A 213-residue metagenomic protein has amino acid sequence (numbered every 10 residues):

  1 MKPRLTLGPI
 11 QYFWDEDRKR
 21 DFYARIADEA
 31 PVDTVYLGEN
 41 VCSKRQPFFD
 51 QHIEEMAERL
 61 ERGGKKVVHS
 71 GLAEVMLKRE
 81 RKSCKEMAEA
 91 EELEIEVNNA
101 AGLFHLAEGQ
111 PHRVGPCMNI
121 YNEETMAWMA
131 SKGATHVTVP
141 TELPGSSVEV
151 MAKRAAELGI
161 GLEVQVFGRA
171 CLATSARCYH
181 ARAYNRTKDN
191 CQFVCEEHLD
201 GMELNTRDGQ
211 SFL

Functional and structural regions predicted by a protein language model:
M1-N119, E124, E142-L213: Active-site pocket-lining/capping segments in soluble small-molecule metabolic enzymes
A134: Residues lining hydrophobic/aromatic ligand-binding pockets adjacent to catalytic sites
T138: Acidic, contiguous internal or C-terminal segments within carbohydrate-active enzymes that form a structured patch used
